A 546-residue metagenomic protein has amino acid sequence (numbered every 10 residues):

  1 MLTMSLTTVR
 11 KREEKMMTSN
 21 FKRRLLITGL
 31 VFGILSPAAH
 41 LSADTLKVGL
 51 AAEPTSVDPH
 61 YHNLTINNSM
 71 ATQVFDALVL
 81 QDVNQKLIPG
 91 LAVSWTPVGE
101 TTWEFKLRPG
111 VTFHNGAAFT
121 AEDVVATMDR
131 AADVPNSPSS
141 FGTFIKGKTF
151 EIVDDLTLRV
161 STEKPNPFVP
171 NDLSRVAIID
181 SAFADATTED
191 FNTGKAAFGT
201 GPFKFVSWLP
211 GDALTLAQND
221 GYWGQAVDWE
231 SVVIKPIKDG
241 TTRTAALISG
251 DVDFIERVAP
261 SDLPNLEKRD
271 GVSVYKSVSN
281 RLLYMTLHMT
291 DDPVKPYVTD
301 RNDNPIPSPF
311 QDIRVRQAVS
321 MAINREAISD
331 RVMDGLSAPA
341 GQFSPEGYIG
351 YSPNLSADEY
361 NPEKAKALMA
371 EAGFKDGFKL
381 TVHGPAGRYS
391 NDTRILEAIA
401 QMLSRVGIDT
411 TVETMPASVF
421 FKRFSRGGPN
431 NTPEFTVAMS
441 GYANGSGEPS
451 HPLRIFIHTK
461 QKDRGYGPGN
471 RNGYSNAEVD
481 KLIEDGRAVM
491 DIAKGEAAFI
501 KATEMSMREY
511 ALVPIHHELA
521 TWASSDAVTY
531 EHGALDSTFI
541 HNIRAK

Functional and structural regions predicted by a protein language model:
M1-M16: Short, Lys/Arg-enriched N-terminal segments with co-localized hydrophobic residues within the first ~10-30 amino acids
M17-T28: Bacterial N-terminal signal peptides that target proteins for export
I27-P37: Bacterial N-terminal signal peptides
P37-A43: Sec/Tat signal peptide C-region and signal peptidase I cleavage site
G49-G99, D129, A196-P202: N-terminal lobe/hinge region of extracytoplasmic solute-binding protein
L80-V83, T96, E100, R108-P138 (+5 more regions): Extracytoplasmic/periplasmic ligand-capture domains
T96, S140-A184: Surface-exposed binding/hinge segments that line and control ligand-binding clefts or catalytic entry sites
W522-K546: Long beta-strand-rich cores associated with HINT superfamily self-processing modules
